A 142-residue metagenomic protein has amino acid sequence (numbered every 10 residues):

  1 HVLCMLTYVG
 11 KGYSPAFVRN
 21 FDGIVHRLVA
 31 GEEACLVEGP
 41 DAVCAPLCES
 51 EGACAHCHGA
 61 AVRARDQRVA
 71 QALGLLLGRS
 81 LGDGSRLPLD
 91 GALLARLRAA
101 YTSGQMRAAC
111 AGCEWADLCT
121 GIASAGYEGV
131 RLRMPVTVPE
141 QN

Functional and structural regions predicted by a protein language model:
H1-G12, C35-A61, Q105-A123: Local cysteine-cluster metal-coordination motifs and their immediate loop/turn environment, predominantly Fe-S cluster
H1-G31: Long, hydrophobic N-terminal alpha-helical segment
K11, A100, T137-E140: Nucleotide-activated chemistry modules centered on ATP-dependent adenylation/adenylyltransferase
A16-R19, R86-L94, P135-V138: Domain-level signature for proteins that mediate thiol-based redox and metal-cofactor handling
E33-E49, G74, G78-G112: Immediate flanking context of iron-sulfur cluster ligation sites
C57-S80: Ordered, amphipathic secondary-structure segments that act as subunit-interaction surfaces in large macromolecular
A111-N142: Glycine-rich, aromatic-bearing surface loops/beta-hairpins
